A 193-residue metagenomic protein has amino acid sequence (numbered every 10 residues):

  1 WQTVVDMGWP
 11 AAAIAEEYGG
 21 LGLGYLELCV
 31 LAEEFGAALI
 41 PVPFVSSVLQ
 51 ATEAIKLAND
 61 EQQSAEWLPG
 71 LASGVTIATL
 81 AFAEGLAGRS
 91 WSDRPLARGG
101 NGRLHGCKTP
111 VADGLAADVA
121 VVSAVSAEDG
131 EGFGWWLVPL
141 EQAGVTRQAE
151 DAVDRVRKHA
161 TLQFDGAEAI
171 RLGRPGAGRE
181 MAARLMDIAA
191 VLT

Functional and structural regions predicted by a protein language model:
V5-A65, P69, S73, D113-A116: Internal helix-loop-helix
G8, A15, L31, D60 (+4 more regions): Buried hydrophobic positions in well-ordered alpha/beta secondary-structure cores of metabolic enzymes
L23, S90-S92, D113-A117, E131-G132 (+1 more regions): Short glycine/proline-enriched turns and hinge-like loops at secondary-structure junctions
A37, V145-T193: Glycine-rich beta->alpha junctions and the first turn(s) of the following alpha-helix
K56-N59, V122-V125, L137-L140, Q163-D165 (+1 more regions): Short beta-strand-to-turn element immediately C-terminal to the catalytic PLP-Schiff-base lysine in fold type I
G74-G85: A short, Trp-centered hydrophobic/proline-enriched beta-strand micro-motif
A81, C107-T146: A short core secondary-structure module
S90-H105: Cytochrome P450 C-terminal beta-domain/meander region
